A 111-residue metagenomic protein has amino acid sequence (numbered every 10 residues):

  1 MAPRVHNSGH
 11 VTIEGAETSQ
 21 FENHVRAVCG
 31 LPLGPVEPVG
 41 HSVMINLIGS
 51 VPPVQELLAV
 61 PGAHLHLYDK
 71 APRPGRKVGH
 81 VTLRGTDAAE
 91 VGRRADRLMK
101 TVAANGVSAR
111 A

Functional and structural regions predicted by a protein language model:
A2-G49: Active-site "cap" helix and flanking loop/linker of ATP-utilizing ligase/carboxylase catalytic domains
S8-H10, V54, P74, E90: Intrinsically disordered, low-complexity acidic/polar segments
I13, G34, P53, G79 (+2 more regions): Short, electropositive, low-hydrophobicity segments enriched in small/polar residues
E22, V43-I45, A63, G79 (+1 more regions): A generic structural signal for well-ordered alpha-helical surface patches
P38-R73: Glycine-rich active-site loop/lid that clamps phosphate-bearing ligands
D69-A111: Generic C-terminus detector
